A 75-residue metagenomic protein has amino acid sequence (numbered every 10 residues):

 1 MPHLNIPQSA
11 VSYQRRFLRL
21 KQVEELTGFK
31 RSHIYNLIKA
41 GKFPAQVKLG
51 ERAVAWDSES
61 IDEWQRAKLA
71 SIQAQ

Functional and structural regions predicted by a protein language model:
M1-K42, E51-V54, S58-Q75: Basic Lys/Arg-rich amphipathic helical interaction modules
Q46-K48: Beta-hairpin "wing" of winged helix-turn-helix
